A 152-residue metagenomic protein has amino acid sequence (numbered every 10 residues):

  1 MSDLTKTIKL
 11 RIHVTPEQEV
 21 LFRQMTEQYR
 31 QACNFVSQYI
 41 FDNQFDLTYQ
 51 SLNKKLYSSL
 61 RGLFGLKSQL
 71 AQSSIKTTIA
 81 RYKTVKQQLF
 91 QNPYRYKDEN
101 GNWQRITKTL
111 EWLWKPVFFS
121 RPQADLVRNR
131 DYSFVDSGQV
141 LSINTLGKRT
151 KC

Functional and structural regions predicted by a protein language model:
M1-C152: Nucleic-acid substrate recognition interfaces
